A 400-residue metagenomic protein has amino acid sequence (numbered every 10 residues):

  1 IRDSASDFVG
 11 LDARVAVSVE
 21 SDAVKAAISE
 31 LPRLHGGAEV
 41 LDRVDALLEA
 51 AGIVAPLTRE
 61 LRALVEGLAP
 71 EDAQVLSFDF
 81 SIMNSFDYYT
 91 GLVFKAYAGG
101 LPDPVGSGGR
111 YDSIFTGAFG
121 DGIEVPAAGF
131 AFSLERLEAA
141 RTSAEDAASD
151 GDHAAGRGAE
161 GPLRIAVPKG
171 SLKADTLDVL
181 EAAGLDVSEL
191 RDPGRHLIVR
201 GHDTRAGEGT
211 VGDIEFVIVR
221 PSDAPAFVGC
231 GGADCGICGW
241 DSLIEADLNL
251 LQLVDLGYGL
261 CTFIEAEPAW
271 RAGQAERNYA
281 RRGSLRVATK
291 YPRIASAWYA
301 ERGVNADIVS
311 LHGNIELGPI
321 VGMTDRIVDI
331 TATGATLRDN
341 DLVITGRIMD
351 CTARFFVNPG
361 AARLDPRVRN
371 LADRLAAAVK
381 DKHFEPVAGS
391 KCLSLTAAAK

Functional and structural regions predicted by a protein language model:
D3-A155, A159: Positively charged, Gly/Ser-enriched RNA/tRNA-binding surfaces
H153-K400: Domain-level signature for soluble enzymes in the chorismate/prephenate branch of the shikimate pathway
